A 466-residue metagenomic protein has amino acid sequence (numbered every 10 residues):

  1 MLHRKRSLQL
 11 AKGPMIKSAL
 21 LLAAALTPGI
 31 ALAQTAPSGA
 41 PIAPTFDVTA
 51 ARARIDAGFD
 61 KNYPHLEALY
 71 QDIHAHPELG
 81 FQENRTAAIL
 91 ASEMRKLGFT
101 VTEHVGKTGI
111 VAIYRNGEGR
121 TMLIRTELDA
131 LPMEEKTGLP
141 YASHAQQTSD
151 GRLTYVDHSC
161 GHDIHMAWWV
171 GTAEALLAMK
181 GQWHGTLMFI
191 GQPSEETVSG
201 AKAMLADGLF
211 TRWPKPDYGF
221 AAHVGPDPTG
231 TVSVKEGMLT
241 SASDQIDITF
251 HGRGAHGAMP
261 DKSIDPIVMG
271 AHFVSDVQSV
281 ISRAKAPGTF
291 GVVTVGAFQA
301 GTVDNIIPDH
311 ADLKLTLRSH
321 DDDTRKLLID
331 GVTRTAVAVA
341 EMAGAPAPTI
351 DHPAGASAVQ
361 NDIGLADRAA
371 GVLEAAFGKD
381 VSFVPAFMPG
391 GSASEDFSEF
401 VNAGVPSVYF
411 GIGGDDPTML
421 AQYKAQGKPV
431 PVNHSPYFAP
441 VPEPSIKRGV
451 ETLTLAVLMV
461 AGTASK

Functional and structural regions predicted by a protein language model:
R4-A33: Gram-negative bacterial Sec-dependent N-terminal signal peptides
Q34-P37, A43, V268-K466: Metal-dependent amide/peptide-bond hydrolase catalytic core, centered on the "pita-bread" metallohydrolase fold
A36-H158, I164-H184: Acidic/His- and Gly-rich active-site-bordering loop/insert found across diverse amide/peptide-bond hydrolases
D60-P64, G80-A88, D163, A167 (+4 more regions): Soluble non-cytosolic domains of exported or imported proteins
I73, A112, I124, H162 (+8 more regions): Divalent metal-coordination and catalytic microenvironments
V111, Q146-D157, D163-I164, L176-F298 (+1 more regions): Histidine/acidic-residue-rich, glycine-tolerant segments that coordinate divalent metal ions
E135-Q146, G237-S241, L420-P431: Short, flexible, mixed-charge acidic loops at enzyme active sites
